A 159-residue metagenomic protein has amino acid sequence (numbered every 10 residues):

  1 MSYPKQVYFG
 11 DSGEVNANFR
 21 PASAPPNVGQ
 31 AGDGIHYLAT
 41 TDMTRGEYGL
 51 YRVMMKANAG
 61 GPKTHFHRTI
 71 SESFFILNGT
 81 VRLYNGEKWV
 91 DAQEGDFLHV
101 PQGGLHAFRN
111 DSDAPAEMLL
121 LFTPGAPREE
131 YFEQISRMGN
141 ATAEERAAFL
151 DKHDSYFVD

Functional and structural regions predicted by a protein language model:
M1-Y48, R137-D159: A short, N-terminal "cap"/entry segment at the start of jelly-roll beta-barrel domains of the cupin/DSBH fold
A31-A39, Y51-H67: Conserved short histidine dyad/triad with adjacent acidic residue
R52-A57, F66-N85, L121-T123: Short, conserved beta-strand element in jelly-roll/cupin
T64, G86, H106-F108: Soluble, non-transmembrane catalytic domains of enzymes that act on hydrophobic metabolites at membranes
T69, K88, G104-L105, A114 (+1 more regions): A generic "binding-loop/recognition-motif" signal
E87-L105: Short acidic-glycine-tyrosine-enriched beta hairpin
H99, D113-E130: A short hydrophobic beta-strand segment most commonly corresponding to one strand of the jelly-roll/cupin
